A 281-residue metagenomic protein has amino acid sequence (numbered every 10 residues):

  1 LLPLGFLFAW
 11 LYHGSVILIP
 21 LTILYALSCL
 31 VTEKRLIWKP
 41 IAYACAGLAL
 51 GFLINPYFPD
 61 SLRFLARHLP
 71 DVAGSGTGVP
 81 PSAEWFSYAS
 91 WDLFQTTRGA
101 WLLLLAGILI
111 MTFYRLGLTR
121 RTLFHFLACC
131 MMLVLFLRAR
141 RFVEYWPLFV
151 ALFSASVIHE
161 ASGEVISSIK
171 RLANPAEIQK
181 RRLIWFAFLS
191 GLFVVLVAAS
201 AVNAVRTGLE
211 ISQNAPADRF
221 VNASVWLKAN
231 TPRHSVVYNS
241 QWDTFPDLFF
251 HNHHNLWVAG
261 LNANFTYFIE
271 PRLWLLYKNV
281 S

Functional and structural regions predicted by a protein language model:
L1-H13, T22, G47-F52, C130-F136: Membrane-interface alpha helices of multi-pass inner-membrane proteins
I17, L135-N174: Hydrophobic/aromatic-rich transmembrane helices and adjacent perimembrane loops
L18-A46, E160: Perimembrane helix-loop-helix junctions
T32, L36-P40, A161-W185: Membrane-interfacial, low-structure loops and terminal tails that flank and connect transmembrane helices in multi-pass
T32-A42, T96-T97, G107-A128: Membrane-interface helix-loop-helix junctions at transmembrane boundaries of multi-pass membrane enzymes, predominantly
C45-L65: Membrane-lumen/periplasm interface segments of specific transmembrane helices in polyprenyl phosphate-linked
R63-L103: Juxtamembrane membrane-water interface segments that cap and precede transmembrane helices
K170-P232, W242-F245, A263-F265, I269-S281: Membrane-proximal, lumen/periplasm-facing interface regions of secretory-pathway glyco- and lipid-modifying enzymes
